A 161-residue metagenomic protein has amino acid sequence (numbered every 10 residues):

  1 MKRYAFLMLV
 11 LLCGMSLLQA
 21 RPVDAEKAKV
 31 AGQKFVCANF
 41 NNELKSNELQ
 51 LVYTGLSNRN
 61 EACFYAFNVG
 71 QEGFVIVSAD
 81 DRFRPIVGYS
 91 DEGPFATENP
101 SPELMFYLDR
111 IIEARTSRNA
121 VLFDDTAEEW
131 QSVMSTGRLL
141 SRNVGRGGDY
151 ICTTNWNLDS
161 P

Functional and structural regions predicted by a protein language model:
Y4-G14: Sec-dependent N-terminal signal peptides
M15-A20: Sec/Tat signal peptide C-region and signal peptidase I cleavage site
R21-L56: Short, non-transmembrane alpha-helical segments in secretory-pathway proteins
S57-P161: Active-site-adjacent structural elements in enzyme catalytic domains
